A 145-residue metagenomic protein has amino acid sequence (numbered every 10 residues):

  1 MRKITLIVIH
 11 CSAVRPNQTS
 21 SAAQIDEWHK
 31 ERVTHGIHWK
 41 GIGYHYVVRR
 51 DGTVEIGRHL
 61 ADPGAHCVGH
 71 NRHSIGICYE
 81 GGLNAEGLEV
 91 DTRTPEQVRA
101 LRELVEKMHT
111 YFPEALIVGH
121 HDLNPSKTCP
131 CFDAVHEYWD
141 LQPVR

Functional and structural regions predicted by a protein language model:
M1-A61: Short, conserved "active-site rim" segments that organize catalytic pockets and cofactor/ligand binding
M1-S12, R50-V54, H70-I75, E80-R145: Basic/polar, cationic surfaces and motifs that engage anionic cell-wall and phosphate/carboxylate ligands
A61-V68: Short amphipathic alpha-helices and their capping/turn segments at secondary-structure boundaries
